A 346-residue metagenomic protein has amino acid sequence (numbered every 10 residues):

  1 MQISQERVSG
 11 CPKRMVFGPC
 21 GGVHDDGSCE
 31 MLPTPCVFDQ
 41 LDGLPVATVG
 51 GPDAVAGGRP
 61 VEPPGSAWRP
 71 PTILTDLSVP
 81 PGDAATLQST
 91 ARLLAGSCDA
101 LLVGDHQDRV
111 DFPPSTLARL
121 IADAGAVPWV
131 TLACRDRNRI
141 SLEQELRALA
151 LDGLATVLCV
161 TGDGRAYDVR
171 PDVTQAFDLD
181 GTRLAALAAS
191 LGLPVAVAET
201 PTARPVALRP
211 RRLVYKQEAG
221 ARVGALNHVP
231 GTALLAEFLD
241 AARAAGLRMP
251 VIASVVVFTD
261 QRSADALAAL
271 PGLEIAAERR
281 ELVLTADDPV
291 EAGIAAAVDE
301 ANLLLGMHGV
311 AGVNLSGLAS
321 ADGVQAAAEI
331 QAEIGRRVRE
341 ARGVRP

Functional and structural regions predicted by a protein language model:
M1-V55: Cysteine-cluster motifs in flexible loop/terminal segments that predominantly coordinate metals
P45-A85, G343-P346: N-terminal amphipathic alpha-helix/helix-capping segment at the start of soluble metabolic enzymes
G65-S66, V79-P81, G162, D172-T202 (+3 more regions): Active-site pocket-lining/capping segments in soluble small-molecule metabolic enzymes
S66-A67, A91-G96, S115-G125, L146-L154 (+4 more regions): Acidic (Asp/Glu)-rich catalytic clusters
P71-S78, D99-V103, P128-L132, V157-C159 (+5 more regions): Hydrophobic faces of well-ordered beta-strands that scaffold small-molecule active sites in alpha/beta enzyme cores
P81-L94, R139-R147, P205-Y215, I294-L303: Short, acidic/polar
A84-A85, Q107-I121, R137-E145, D163-L187 (+3 more regions): Active-site-adjacent beta->alpha loops and helix N-cap segments on the catalytic face of soluble alpha/beta enzymes
R212, K216-Q217, H308-A328: Charge-patterned, long linear interaction tracts outside catalytic cores
